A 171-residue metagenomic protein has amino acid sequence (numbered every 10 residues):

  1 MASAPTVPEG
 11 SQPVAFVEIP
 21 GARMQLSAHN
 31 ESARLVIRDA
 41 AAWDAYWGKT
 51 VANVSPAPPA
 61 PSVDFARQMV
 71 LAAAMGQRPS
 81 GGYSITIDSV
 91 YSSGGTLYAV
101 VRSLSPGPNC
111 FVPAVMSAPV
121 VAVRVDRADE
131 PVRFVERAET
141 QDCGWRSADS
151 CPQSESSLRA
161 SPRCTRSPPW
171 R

Functional and structural regions predicted by a protein language model:
M1-T165, W170-R171: Exposed, flexible binding/inhibitory loops of compact, secreted disulfide-stabilized domains
